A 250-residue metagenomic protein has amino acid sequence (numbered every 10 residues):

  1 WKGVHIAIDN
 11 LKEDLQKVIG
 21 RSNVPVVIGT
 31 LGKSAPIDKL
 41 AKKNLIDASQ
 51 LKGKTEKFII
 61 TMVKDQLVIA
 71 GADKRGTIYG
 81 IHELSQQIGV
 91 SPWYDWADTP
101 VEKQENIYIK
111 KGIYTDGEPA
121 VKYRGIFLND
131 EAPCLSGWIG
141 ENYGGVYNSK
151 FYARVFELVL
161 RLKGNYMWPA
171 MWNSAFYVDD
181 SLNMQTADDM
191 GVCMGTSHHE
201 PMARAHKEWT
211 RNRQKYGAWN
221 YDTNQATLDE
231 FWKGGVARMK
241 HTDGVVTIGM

Functional and structural regions predicted by a protein language model:
W1-E118: Contiguous, structured surface segment used for ligand recognition
V4, I19-R21, L31-D38, A120-M250: Aromatic-lined carbohydrate-binding surfaces of glycoside hydrolases
